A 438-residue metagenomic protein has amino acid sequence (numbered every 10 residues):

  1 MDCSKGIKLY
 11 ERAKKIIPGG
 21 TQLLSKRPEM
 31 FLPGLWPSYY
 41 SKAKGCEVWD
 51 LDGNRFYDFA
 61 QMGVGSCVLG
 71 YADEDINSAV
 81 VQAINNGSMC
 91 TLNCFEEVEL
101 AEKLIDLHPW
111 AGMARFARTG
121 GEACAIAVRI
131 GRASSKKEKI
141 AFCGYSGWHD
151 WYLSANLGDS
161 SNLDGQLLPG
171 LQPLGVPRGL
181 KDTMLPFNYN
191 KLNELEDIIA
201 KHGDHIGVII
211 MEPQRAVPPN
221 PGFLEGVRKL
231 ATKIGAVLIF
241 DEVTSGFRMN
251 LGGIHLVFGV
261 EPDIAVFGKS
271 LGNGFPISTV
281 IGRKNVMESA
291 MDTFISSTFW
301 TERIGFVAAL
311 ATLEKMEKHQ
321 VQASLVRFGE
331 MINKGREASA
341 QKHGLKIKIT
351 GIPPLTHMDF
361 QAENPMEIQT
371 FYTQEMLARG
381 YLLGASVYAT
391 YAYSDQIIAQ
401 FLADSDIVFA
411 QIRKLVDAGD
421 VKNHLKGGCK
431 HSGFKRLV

Functional and structural regions predicted by a protein language model:
M1-V438: Conserved N-terminal phosphate-binding loop of PLP-dependent enzymes in the Aspartate aminotransferase
